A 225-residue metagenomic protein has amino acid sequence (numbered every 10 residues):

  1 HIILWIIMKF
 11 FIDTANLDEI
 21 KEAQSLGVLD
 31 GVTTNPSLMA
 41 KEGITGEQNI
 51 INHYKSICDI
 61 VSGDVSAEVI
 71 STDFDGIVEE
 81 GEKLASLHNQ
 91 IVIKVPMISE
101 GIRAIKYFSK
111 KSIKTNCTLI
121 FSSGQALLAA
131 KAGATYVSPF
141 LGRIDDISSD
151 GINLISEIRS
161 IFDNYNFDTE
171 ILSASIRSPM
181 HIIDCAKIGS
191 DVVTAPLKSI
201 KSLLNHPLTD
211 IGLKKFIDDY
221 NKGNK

Functional and structural regions predicted by a protein language model:
F10-I12, N16-I20, L26-V28, T34-Y107 (+1 more regions): Active-site beta->alpha loop and helix N-cap motifs at the rims of alpha/beta catalytic domains
E19-A23, G76-E80, S122-A132, R177-S190: Catalytic cores of alpha/beta
G27-G31, L87-I91, Y107-N116, K131-S138 (+1 more regions): Glycine-enriched alpha-helix->loop->beta-strand junction motifs that scaffold or abut catalytic
N35, I93, A129, C185 (+1 more regions): Conserved, mostly hydrophobic/aromatic
P36-A40, L119, Y136-I147, S190-T209: Glycine-rich phosphate-binding active-site loops on the catalytic face of alpha/beta enzymes
I51-V65, I102-S112, N153-I171, I217-N221: Alpha-helix-loop-beta-strand connector modules within alpha/beta enzyme cores
K111, L119-L154, I161: Histidine/lysine/aspartate-rich catalytic loop segments that bind and position anionic ligands
F162-K225: C-terminal alpha-helical cap/extension of soluble enzyme domains
